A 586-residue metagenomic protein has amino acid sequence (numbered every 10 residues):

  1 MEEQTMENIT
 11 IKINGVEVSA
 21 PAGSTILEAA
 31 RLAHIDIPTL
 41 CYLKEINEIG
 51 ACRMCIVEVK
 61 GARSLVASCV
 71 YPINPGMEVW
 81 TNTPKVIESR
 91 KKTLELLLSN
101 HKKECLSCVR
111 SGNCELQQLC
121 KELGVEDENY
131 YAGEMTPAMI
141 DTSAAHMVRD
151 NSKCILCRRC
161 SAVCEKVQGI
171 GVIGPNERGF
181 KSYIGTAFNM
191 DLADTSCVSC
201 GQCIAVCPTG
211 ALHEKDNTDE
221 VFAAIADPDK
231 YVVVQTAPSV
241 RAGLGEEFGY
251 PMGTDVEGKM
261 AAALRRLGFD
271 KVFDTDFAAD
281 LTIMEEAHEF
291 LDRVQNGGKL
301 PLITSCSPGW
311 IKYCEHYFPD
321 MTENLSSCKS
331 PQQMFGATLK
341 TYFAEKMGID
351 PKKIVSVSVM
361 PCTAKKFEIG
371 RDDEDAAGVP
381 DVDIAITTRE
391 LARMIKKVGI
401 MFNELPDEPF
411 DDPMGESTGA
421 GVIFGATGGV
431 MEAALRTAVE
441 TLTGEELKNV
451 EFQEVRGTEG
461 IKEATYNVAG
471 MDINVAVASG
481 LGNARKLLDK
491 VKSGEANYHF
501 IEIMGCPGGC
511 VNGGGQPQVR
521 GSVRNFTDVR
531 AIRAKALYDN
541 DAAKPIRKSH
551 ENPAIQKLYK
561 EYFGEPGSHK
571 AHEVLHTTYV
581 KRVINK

Functional and structural regions predicted by a protein language model:
M1-T5: Short, Lys/Arg-enriched N-terminal segments with co-localized hydrophobic residues within the first ~10-30 amino acids
I9, E17-N82, V86-E88, K215-K586: Iron-sulfur-associated redox domains of electron-transfer enzymes in respiratory and anaerobic energy metabolism
N14: ABC transporter nucleotide-binding domain catalytic core, centered on the Walker B motif
R53-S199, A205, L212-D227, Y231: Fe-S ferredoxin-like electron-transfer domains and their immediately adjacent linker/connector regions across
